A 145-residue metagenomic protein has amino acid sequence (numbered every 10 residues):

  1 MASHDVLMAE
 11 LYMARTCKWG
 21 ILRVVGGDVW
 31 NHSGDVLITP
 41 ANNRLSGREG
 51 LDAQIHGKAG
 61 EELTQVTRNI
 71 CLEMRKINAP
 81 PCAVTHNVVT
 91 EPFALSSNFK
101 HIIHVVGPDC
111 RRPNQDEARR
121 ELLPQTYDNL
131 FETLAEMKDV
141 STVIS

Functional and structural regions predicted by a protein language model:
M1-S145: Macrodomain-like recognition of ADP-ribose-binding/processing modules
